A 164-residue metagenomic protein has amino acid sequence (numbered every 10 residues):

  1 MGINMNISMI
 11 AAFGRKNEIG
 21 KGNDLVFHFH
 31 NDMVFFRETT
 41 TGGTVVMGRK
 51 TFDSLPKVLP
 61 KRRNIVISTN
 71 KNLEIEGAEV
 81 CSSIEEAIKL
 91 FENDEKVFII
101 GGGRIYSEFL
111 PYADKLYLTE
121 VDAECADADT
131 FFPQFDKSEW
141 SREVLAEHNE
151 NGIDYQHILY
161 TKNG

Functional and structural regions predicted by a protein language model:
G2-G164: Enzymes that bind and transform nitrogen-containing heteroaromatic metabolites
